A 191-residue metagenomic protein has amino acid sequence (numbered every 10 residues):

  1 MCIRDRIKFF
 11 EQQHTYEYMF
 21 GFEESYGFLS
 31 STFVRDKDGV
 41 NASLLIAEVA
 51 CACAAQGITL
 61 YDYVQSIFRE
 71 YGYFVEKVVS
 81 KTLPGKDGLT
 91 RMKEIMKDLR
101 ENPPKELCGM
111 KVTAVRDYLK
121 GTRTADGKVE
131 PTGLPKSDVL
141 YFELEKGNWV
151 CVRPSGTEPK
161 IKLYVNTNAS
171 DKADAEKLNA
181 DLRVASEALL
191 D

Functional and structural regions predicted by a protein language model:
R4-R153, K160-K162, D171-K177, R183-D191: Phosphate-binding and adjacent anionic-ligand microenvironments
